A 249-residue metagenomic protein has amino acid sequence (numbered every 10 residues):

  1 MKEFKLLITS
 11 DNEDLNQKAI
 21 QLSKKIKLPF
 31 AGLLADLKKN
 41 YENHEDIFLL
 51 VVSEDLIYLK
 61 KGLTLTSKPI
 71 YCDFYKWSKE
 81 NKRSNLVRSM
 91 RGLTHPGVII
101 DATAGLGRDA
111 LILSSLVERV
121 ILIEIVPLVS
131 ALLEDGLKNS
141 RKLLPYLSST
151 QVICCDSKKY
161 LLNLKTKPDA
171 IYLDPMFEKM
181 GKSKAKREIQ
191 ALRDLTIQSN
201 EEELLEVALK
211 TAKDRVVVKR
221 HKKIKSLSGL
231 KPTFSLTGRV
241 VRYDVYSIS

Functional and structural regions predicted by a protein language model:
M1-V98, V241: S-adenosyl-L-methionine
D46, P96, K167-I171, K213: Local beta-strand N-terminus motif with an aromatic residue
V98, E118-I121, S149, D214-R215: Residues at the starts of beta-strands that form the adenosine-phosphate
I99-D109, P168-S183: Conserved proline-anchored active-site loop of SAM-dependent methyltransferases that bridges a beta-strand
L106-E118: Conserved SAM-binding loop of SAM-dependent methyltransferases across substrates and taxa, primarily the Class I
I123-A170: S-adenosyl-L-methionine
P175-L204: Mobile active-site "lid"/loop adjacent to the S-adenosyl-L-methionine
E201-S247: Conserved Class I SAM-dependent methyltransferase catalytic core
